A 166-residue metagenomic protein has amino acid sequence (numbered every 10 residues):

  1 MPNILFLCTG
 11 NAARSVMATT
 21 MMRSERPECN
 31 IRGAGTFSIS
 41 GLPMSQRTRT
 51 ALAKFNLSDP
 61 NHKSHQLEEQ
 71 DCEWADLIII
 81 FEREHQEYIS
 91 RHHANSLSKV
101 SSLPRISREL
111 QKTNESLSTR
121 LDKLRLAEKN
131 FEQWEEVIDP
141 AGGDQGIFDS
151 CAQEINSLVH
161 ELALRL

Functional and structural regions predicted by a protein language model:
M1-A75, R83-E87, S96, L164: Conserved active-site segments centered on acidic
E82-R83, P104: Short secondary-structure boundary segments
S90-L166: Phosphate-binding/catalytic loops
